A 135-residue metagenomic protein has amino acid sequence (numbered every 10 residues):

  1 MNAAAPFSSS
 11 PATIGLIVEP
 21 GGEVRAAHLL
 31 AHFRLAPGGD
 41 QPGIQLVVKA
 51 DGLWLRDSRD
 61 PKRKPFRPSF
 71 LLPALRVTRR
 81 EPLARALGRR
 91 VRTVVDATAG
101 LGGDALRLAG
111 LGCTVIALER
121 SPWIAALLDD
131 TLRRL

Functional and structural regions predicted by a protein language model:
M1-T93: S-adenosyl-L-methionine
L29, R107-A109, T131: Residues within well-ordered alpha helices
R79, L101-D104, I124, L128: Amphipathic alpha-helical interface surfaces
L87-G88, A117-E119: Metal-cofactor-dependent catalytic cores
V94, V115: Short glycine-aspartate micro-motif
A97: Conserved beta-strand/loop positions that form the S-adenosyl-L-methionine
L101-C113: Conserved SAM-binding loop of SAM-dependent methyltransferases across substrates and taxa, primarily the Class I
L118-L135: S-adenosyl-L-methionine
